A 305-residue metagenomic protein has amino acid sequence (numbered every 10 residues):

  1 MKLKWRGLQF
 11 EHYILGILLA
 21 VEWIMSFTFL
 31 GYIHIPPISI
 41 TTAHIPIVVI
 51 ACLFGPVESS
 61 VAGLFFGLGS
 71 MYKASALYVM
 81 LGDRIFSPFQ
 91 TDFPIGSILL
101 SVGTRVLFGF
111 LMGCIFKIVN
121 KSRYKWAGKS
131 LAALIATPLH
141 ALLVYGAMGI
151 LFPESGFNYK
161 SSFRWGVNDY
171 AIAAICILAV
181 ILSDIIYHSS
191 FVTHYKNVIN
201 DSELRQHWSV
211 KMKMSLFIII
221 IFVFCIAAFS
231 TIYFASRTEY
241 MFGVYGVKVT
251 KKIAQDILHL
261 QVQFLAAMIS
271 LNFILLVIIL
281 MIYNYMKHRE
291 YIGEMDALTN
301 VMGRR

Functional and structural regions predicted by a protein language model:
M1-A62: Hydrophobic transmembrane alpha-helices
K2-M25, Y72, A76-G149, V180-H188 (+1 more regions): Short helix-perturbing small/polar motifs within transmembrane alpha-helices
I33, Y72-M80, G146-G156, I232-G246: Membrane-helix interface motif
E58-G63, K129, A133: Alpha-helical transmembrane segments and their helix-entry boundary regions
R123-Y124, V192-V210: Membrane-interfacial, low-structure loops and terminal tails that flank and connect transmembrane helices in multi-pass
S130-A133, F163-L182, L204-L276: Alpha-helical transmembrane segments and their helix-membrane boundary motifs
C176-I199, L265-G293: Juxtamembrane or sensor-core-proximal signal-transducing alpha helices that couple sensory domains to cytosolic
Y291-R305: Conserved nucleotide-binding and Mg2+-coordinating catalytic segments in signaling enzymes
